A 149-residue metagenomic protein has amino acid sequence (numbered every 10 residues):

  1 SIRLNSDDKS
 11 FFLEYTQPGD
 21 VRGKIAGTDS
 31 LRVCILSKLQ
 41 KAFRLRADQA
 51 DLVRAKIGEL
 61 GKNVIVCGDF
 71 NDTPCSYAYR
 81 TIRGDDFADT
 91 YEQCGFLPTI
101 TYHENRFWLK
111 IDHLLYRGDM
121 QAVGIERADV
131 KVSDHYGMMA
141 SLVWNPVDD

Functional and structural regions predicted by a protein language model:
S1-K56, L60: Catalytic-adjacent loop/helix segments of enzymes that bind and process anionic phosphate/sulfate esters
R44-I65, F70-D149: Metal-dependent phosphoester-hydrolase catalytic domains
